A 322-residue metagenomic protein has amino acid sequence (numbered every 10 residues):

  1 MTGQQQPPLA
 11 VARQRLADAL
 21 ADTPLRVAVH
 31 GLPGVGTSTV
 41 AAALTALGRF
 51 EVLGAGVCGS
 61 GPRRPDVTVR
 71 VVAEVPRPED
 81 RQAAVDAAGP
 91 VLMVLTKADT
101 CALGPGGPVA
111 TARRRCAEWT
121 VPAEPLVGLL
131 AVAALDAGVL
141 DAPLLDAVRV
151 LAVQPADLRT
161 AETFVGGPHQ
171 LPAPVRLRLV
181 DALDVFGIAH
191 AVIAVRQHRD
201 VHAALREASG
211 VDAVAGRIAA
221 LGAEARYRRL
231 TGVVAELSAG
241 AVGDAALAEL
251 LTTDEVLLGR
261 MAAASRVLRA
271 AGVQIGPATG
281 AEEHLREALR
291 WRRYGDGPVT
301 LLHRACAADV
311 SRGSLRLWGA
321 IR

Functional and structural regions predicted by a protein language model:
M1-R64, A288-L289, R293-R322: Conserved G1/Walker A P-loop phosphate-binding module
Q6-T23, L44-R49, G54-V148: Conserved C-terminal guanine-recognition region of P-loop GTPase G domains, centered on the G4
L9, P168, P172, D181 (+6 more regions): Intrinsic-disorder-associated interaction segments
R15-D18, T23, A28, T111-R114 (+4 more regions): Short, flexible coil/linker segments at or flanking structured domains
V40, D80-R81, V214: Hydrophobic side chains in well-ordered alpha-helices
E118-R266: C-terminal end of P-loop GTPase domains and the immediately downstream helical coupling element
D244-R322: Extended non-globular C-terminal regions
